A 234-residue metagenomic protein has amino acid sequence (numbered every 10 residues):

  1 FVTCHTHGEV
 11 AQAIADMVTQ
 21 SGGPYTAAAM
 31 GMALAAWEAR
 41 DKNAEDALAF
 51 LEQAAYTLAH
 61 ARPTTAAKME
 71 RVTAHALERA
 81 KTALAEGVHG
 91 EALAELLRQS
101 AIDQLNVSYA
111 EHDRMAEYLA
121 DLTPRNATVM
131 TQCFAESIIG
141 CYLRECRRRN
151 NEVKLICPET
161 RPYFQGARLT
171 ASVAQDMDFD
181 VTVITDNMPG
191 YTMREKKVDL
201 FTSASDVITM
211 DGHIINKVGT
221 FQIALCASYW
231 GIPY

Functional and structural regions predicted by a protein language model:
F1-G8, A94-E95, E111, C141 (+1 more regions): Acidic-glycine-rich active-site phosphate/pyrophosphate-binding loop
F1-G90: Long amphipathic alpha-helical segments
T64, R71, V129-C133, C157-P158 (+2 more regions): General beta-strand structural signal in soluble alpha/beta enzymes
L97-F134, I138: Active-site pocket-lining segments that scaffold enzyme catalytic pockets across diverse folds
A110-E117, I138-I139, V183-N187, N216-G219: Active-site glycine-rich loop that binds ribose-phosphate moieties when present
E111-M115, E145-C157, F164-R168: Active-site histidine-anchored catalytic micro-motif
I138-R148, A224: Histidine-anchored nucleotide/phosphate-binding helix
T160-Y234: Conserved phosphate- and dinucleotide-binding cores of soluble alpha/beta proteins, encompassing both enzyme active
